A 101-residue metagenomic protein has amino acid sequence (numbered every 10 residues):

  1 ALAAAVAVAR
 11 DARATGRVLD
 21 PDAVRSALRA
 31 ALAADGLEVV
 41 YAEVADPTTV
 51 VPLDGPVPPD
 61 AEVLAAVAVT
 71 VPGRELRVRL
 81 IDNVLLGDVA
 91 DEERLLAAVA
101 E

Functional and structural regions predicted by a protein language model:
A1-V40, A45: Glycine-rich, Lys/Arg-enriched anion-binding loops that position phosphate/diphosphate groups for phosphoryl
S26-E101: Phosphate/ribose-recognition catalytic cores of enzymes acting on nucleotide-derived substrates
